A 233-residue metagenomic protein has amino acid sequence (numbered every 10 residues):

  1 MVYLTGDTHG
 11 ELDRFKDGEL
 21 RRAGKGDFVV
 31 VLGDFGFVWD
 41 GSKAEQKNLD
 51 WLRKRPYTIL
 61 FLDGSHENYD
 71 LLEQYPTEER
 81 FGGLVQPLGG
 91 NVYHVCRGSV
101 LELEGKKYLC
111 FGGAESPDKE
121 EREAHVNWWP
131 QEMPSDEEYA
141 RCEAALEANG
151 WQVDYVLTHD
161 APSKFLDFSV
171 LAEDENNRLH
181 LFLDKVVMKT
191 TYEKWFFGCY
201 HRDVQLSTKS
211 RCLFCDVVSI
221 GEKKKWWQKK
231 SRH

Functional and structural regions predicted by a protein language model:
M1-Y3, S99-C110, Y155, S207-R211: Beta-strand-turn-beta hairpins that frame and shape the catalytic cleft of phosphate-ester-processing enzymes
L4, F28-L32, Y155-H159, F196: Structural motif
T5, G10-L103, A172, L179-D184 (+1 more regions): Core catalytic region of metal-dependent phosphoesterases/phosphodiesterases, especially metallo-beta-lactamase-like
H9, F35-G36, S65-N68, A114-E115 (+2 more regions): Catalytic metal-binding/acid-base residues of hydrolase active sites
A23, E102, E147-Q152, R211-F214 (+2 more regions): A structural signal for the main folded, soluble domain(s) of proteins
T58-L62, E79-G82, Q86-G90, A161-K229: Conserved beta-sheet core of the metallophosphoesterase superfamily
G83, G90, L103-D174: Active-site-proximal loop/helix segment associated with metal-binding centers of metalloenzymes
